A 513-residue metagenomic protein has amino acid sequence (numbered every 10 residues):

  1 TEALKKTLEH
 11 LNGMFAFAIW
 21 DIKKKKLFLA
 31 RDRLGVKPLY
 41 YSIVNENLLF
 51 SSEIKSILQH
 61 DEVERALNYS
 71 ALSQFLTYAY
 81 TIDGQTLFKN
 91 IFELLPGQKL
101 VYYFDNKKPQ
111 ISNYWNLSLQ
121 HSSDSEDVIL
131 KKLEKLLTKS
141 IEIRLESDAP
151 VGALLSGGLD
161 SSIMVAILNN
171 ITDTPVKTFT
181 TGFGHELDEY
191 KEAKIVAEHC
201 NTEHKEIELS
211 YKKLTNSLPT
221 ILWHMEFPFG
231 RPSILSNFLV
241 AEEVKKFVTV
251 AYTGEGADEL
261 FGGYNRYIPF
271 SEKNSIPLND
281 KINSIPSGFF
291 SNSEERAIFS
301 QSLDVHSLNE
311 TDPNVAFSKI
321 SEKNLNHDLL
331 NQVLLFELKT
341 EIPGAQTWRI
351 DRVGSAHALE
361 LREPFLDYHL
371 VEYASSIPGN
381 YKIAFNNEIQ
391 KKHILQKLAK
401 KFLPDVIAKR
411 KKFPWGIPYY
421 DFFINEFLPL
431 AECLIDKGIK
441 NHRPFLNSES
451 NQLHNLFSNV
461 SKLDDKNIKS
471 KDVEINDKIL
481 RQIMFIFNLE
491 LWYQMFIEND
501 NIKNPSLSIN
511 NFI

Functional and structural regions predicted by a protein language model:
T1-M225, N237, A241, V406 (+2 more regions): Cysteine-centered catalytic environments shared across enzyme families
K6, Q59, K89-P96, S233 (+4 more regions): Adenosyl-5′-phosphate
N12-M14, Y69, S162, Y190 (+6 more regions): Conserved glycosyltransferase catalytic-site signature
K26-F28, K37-P38, L58, E259-G263 (+3 more regions): Short catalytic/ligand-binding loop motif for oxyanion handling, primarily in non-cytosolic enzymes, centered on
P219-W223, K245, Y267-P269, F422-I424: Short low-complexity, flexible loop/linker segments enriched in glycine and/or proline with clustered acidic
L222, N265-E272, N501-N504: Short secondary-structure boundary/capping segments
V248-Y264: Short acidic/histidine-rich active-site segments
F261-S287: A mobile, often basic/glycine-rich helix-loop segment that functions as the active-site lid/recognition loop
